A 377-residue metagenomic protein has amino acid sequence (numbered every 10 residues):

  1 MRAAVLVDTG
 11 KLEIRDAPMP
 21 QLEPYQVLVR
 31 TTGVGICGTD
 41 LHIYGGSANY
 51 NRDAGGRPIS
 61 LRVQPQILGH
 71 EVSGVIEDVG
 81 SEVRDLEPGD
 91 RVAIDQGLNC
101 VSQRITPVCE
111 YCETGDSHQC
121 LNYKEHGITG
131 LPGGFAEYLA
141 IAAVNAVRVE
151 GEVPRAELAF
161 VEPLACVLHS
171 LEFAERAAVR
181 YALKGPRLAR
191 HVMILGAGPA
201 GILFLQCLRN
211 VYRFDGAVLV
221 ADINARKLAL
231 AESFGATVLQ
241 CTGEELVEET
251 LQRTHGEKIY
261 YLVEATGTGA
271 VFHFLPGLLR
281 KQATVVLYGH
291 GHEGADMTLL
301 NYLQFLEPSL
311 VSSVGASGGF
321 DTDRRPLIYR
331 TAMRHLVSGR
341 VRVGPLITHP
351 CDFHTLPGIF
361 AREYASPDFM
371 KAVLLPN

Functional and structural regions predicted by a protein language model:
P20-V34, N49-V108, E150-E152: Glycine-rich beta-strand-centered segment in the early N-terminal region that forms part of a ligand/cofactor-binding
H42-N49: Short Gly/aromatic-enriched secondary-structure transition segments
I59-P65, H70, N99-H191: NAD(P)H dinucleotide-binding glycine-rich loop of Rossmann-like/cofactor-binding domains, especially the beta1-alpha1
Y138, A159, M193-A197, V220-A221 (+4 more regions): Glycine- and other small-residue-rich loops at beta-strand/loop junctions that grip anionic moieties
V144, V153-E244: Mid-domain Rossmann-like dinucleotide-binding core that forms the NAD(H)/NADP(H) cofactor-binding site
R176-M193, V211-R213, A229, F234-V311: Glycine-rich cofactor phosphate-binding loops and adjacent beta1-alpha1 units of small-molecule cofactor enzyme domains
A225, H273-P276, K281, P326-N377: C-terminal hydrophobic helical "lid"/dimerization subdomain of Rossmann-like NAD(P)H-dependent oxidoreductases
L251-Q252, G256, D296-I347, G358: C-terminal substrate-binding/catalytic core of Rossmann-like NAD(P)-dependent dehydrogenases/reductases
